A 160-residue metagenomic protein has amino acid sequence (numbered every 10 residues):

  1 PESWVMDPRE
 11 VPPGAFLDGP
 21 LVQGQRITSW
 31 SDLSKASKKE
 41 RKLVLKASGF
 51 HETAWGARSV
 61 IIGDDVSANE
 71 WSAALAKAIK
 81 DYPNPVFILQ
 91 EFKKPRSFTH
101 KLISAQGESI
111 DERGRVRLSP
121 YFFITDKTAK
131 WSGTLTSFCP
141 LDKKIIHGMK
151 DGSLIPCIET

Functional and structural regions predicted by a protein language model:
P1-Q90: Active-site nucleotide/adenylate-binding loops and adjacent lid/helix of ATP-dependent enzymes
G49-T160: ATP-dependent carboxylate/phosphate-activation module, predominantly the ATP-grasp catalytic core and closely related
